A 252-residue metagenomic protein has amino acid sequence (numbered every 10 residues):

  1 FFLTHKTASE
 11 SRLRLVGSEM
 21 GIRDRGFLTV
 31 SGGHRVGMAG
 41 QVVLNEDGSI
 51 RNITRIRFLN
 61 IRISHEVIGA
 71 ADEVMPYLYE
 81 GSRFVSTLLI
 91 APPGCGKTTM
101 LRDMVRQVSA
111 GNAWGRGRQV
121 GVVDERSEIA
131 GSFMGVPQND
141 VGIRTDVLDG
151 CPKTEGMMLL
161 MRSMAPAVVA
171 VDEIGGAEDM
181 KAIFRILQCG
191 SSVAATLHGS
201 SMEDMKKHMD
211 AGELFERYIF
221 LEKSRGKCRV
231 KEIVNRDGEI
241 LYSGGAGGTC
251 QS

Functional and structural regions predicted by a protein language model:
F1-G17, I22: Single conserved hydrophobic/aromatic residue that forms the stacking wall/gate of nucleotide- or nucleobase-binding
R23-R83: P-loop NTP-binding catalytic core
S31, V43-T54, L221-S252: Conserved P-loop NTPase
L89: Hydrophobic anchor at the beta1->P-loop junction of P-loop NTPases
K97: Conserved lysine of the Walker
M100, M104: Hydrophobic positions on the alpha1 helix immediately C-terminal to the Walker A/P-loop
S109-M158: P-loop NTPase switch/communication element
M164-R229: Conserved P-loop NTPase nucleotide-binding/switch module
